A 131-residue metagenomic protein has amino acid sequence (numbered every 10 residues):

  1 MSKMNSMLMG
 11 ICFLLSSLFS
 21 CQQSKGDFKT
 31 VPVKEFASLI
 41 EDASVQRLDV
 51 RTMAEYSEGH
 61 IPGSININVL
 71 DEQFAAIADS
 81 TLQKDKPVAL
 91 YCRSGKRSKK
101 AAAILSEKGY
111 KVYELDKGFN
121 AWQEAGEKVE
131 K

Functional and structural regions predicted by a protein language model:
S2-L8, L18-L39, V45, A54-P87 (+1 more regions): Rhodanese-like catalytic fold shared by cysteine-dependent sulfurtransferases and DSP/PTP-type phosphatases
F13-S16: Charge-dense, helix-prone N-terminal extensions
R47-D49: Structural scaffold elements adjacent to functional motifs in cytosolic proteins
Y91: Short, surface-exposed ligand- or partner-binding patches at beta-edge/loop junctions that are enriched in aromatics
